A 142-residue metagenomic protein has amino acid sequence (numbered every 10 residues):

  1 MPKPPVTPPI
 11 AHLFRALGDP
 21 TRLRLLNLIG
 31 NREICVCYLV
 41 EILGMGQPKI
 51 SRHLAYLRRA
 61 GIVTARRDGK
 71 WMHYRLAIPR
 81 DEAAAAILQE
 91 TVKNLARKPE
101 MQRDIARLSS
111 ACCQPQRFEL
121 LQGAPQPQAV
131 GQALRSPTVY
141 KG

Functional and structural regions predicted by a protein language model:
M1, Q47, A65-D68, V139: Generic N-terminal leader/processing signal
M1-V6, P79-G142: C-terminal regulatory/oligomerization modules of transcriptional regulators
P2, P8-K49, W71-R80: N-terminal helix-turn-helix DNA-binding core of bacterial DNA-binding proteins
R15, R24-N27, R58, T64 (+1 more regions): A cross-family signal for key residues in well-ordered alpha-helices that form functional helical elements
E41, R58-R59: Alpha-helical residues within the helix-turn-helix
L54-A55: Short, hydrophobic-biased segments on the C-terminal half of alpha helices that form "recognition helices"
R59-D68, R75-A77: Beta-hairpin "wing" of winged helix-turn-helix
